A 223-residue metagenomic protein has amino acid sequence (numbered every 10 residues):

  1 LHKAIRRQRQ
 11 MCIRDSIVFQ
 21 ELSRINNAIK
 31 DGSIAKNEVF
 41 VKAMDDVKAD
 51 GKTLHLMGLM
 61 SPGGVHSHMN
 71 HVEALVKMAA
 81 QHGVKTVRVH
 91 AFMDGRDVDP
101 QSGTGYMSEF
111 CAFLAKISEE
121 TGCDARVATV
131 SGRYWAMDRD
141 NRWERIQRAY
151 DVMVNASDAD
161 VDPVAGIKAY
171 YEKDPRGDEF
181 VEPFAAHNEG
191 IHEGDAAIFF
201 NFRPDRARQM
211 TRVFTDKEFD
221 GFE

Functional and structural regions predicted by a protein language model:
L1-I13: Single conserved hydrophobic/aromatic residue that forms the stacking wall/gate of nucleotide- or nucleobase-binding
R9, V87, A125: Short, conserved active-site loop motifs that form the nucleotide-linked donor/cofactor pocket
Q10, R14-L59, H68-H71, M153-A159: Long, well-ordered early-domain segments
E38-L54, A80-K85, E119-E120, G190-H192: Glycine-rich phosphate/diphosphate-binding loops that line cofactor/substrate pockets in enzymes
D45, K77, A112-A115: Surface-exposed alpha-helical segments enriched in charged/polar residues
D50-M78, H82-E109: Active-site histidine-anchored catalytic micro-motif
H55-M57, A197-F200: Short hydrophobic beta-strand segments
V98, S102-H192, I198, F202-M210 (+1 more regions): Long, well-ordered, tryptophan-enriched scaffold segments
